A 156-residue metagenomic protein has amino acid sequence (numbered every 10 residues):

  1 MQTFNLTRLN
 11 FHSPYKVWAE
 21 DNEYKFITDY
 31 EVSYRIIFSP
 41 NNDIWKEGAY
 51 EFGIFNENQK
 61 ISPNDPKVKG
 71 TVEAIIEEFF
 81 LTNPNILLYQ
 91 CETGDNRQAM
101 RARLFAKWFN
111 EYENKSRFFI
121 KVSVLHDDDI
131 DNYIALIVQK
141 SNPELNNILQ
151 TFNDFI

Functional and structural regions predicted by a protein language model:
M1-I156: Non-catalytic substrate-recognition and accessory regions of acyl/acetyltransferase enzymes
